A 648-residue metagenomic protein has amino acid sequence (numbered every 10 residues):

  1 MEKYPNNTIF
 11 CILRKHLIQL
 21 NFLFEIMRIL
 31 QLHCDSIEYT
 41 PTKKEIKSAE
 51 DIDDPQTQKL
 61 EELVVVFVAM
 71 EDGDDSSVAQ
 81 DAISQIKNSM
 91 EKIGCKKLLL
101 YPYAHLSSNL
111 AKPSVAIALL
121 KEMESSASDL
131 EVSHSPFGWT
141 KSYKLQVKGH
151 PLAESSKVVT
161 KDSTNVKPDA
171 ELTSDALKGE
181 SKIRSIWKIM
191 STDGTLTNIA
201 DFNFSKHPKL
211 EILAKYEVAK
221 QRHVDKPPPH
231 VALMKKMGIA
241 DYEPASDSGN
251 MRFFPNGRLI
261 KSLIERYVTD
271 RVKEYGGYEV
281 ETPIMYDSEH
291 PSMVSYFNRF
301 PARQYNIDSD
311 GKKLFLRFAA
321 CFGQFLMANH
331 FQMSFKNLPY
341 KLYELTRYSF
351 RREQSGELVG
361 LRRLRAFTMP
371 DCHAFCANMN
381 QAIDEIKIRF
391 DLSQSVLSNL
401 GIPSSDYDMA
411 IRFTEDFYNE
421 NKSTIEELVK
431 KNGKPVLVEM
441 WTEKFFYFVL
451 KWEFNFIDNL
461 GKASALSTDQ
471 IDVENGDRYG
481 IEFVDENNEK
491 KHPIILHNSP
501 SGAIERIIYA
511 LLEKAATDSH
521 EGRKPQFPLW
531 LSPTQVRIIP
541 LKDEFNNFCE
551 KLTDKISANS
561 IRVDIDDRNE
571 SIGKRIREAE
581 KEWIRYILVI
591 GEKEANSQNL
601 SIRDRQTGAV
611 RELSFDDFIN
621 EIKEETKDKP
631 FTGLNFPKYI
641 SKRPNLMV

Functional and structural regions predicted by a protein language model:
I9-I26: Short, Lys/Arg-enriched N-terminal segments with co-localized hydrophobic residues within the first ~10-30 amino acids
M27-I46, D51-D54, K59-D72, I86-S89 (+6 more regions): Auxiliary tRNA-acceptor-end handling modules of aminoacyl-tRNA synthetases
I37-T40, E45-A49, L152-A153, V610-V648: Phospho-regulatory, Ser/Thr- and acidic-rich intrinsically disordered linkers and terminal tails that flank modular
G73-Q85: Glycine-rich anion/phosphate-binding loops
L98, K121, T553, S557-I622: C-terminal structured "cap/appendage" subdomains that terminate the fold
H134, T282, V438-M440, D564-D567: A structural preference for short, hydrophobic beta-strand core positions in alpha/beta folds
W139-S142, M285-E289, G323, F445-Y447 (+2 more regions): Short acidic loop-to-helix transition motifs that present clustered carboxylates
G257-P533, I538-K551, K555: Structured aminoacyl-transfer and RNA-binding surfaces used for tRNA recognition/handling in the translation apparatus
